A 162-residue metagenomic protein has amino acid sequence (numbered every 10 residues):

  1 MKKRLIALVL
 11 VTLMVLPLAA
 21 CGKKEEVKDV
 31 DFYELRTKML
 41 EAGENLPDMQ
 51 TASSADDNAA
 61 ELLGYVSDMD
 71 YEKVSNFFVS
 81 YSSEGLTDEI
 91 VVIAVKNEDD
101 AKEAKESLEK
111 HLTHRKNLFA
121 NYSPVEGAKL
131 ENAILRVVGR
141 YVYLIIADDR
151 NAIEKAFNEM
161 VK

Functional and structural regions predicted by a protein language model:
M1-V9: Bacterial N-terminal signal peptides that target proteins for export
P17-A20: C-terminal motif of bacterial Sec signal peptides marking the signal peptidase cleavage site
G22-K24: Bacterial signal peptide processing site
F32-R36, A101, K105-E109, E154 (+1 more regions): Extracytoplasmic/secreted envelope proteins and their assembly/folding machinery, especially bacterial periplasmic
T51-T87, D99, E103, L130-E131: Short, compositionally biased low-complexity segments enriched in polar/charged residues
E89-N97, Y141-I146: Second-shell loop/turn segments in exported
E98-V137: Short Gly/Thr-rich strand-loop-strand
V125-K162: A short, solvent-exposed beta-edge/loop patch
